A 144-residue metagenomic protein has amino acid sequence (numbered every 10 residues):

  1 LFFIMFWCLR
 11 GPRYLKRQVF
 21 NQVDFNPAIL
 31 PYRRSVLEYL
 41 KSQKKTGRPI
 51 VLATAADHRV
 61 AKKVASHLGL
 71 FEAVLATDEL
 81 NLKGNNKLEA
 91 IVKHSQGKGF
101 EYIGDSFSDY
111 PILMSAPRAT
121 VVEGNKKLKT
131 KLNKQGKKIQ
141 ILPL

Functional and structural regions predicted by a protein language model:
L1-S42: A metal-dependent, Asp-based hydrolase signature
F25-L144: C-terminal cap/substrate-recognition subdomain and adjoining C-terminal extension of metal-dependent phosphatase-like
